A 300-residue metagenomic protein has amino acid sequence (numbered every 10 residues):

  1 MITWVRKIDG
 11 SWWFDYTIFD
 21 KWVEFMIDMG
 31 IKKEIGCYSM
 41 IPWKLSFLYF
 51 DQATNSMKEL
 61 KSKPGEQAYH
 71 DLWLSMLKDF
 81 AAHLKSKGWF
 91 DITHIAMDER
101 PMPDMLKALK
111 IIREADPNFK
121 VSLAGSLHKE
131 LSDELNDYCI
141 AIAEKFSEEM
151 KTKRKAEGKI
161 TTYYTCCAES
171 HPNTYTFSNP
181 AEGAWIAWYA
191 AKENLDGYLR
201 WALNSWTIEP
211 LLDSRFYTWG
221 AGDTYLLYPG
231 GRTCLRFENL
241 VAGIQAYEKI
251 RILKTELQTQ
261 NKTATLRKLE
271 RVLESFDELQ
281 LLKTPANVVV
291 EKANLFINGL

Functional and structural regions predicted by a protein language model:
M1-A115, A124-S132, N204-E209: Aromatic-lined carbohydrate-binding surfaces of glycoside hydrolases
A82-M97, D104-L300: Substrate-binding groove of N-acetylhexosamine-processing glycoside hydrolases
